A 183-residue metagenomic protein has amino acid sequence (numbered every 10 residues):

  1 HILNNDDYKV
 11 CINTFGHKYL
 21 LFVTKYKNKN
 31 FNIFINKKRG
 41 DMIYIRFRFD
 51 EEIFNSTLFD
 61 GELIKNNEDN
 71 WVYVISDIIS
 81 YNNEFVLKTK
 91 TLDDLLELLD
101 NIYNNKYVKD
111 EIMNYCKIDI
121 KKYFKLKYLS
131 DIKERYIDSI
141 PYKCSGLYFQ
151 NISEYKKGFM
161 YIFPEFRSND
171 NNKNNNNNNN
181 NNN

Functional and structural regions predicted by a protein language model:
H1-K37, N67-E68, N104-N183: Nucleic-acid 5′ end/cap handling module spanning
T14, T24, T57, T89-T91: Residue-identity detector for threonine
K25, N30-N66: Conserved loop->alpha-helix
I53, G61-E62, N66-S76, Y81-N114 (+1 more regions): Eukaryotic endomembrane system proteins
